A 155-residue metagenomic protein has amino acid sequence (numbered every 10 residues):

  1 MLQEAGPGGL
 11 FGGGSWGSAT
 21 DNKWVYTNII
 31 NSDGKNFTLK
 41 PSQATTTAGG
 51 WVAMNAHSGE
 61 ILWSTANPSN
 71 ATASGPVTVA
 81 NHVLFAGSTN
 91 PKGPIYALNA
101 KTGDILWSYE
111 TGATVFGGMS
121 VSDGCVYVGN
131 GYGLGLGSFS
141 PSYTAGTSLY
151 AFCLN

Functional and structural regions predicted by a protein language model:
M1-G8, G50-N67, D104-E110, G146-N155: Aromatic (tryptophan-biased) beta-strands that constitute blades/sheets of beta-rich domains
A5-G6, P76, N99, G129: A short linear-motif detector with a strong N-terminal bias
G12-P41, G50, A71-N90, P94 (+2 more regions): Repeat-blade elements of multi-bladed beta-propeller folds
N55-A56, V79, N99-A100, V121: Short, acidic, Ser/Thr-enriched surface-loop or helix-capping motifs
